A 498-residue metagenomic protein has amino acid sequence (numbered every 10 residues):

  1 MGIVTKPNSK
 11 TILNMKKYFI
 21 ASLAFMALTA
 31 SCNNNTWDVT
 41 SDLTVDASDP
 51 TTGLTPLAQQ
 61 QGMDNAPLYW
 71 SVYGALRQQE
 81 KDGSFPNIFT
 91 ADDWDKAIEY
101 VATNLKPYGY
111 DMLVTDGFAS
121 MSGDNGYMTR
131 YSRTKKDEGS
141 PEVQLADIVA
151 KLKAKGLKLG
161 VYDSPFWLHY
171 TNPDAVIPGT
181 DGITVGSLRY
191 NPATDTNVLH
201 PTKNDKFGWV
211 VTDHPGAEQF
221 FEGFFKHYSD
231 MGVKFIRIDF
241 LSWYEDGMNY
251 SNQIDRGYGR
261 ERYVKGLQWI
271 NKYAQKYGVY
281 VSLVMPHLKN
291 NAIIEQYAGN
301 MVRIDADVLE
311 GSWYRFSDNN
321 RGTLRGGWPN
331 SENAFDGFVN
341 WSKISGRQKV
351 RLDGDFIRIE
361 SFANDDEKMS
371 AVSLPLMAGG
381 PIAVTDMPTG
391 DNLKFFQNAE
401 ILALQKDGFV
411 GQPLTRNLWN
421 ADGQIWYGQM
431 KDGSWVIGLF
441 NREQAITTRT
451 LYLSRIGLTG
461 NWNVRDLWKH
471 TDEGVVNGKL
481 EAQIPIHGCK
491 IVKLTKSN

Functional and structural regions predicted by a protein language model:
T11, A30-P56: Bacterial Sec-dependent N-terminal signal peptides
G62-S71, Q268-H470, K479-K496: Active-site-proximal substrate-binding groove within the catalytic cores of carbohydrate-active enzymes
M63-L68, K106-M112, K153-G160, M231-I236 (+2 more regions): Loop/turn elements at helix/coil->beta-strand transitions in domains of secreted/extracellular proteins
L68-D92, D124-E142, K203-Q219, S242-E261: The substrate-binding groove and active-site-proximal loops of carbohydrate-active enzymes, especially glycoside
A75-L76, T115-T134, D163-P192, L241-W243: Aromatic-lined carbohydrate-binding surfaces of glycoside hydrolases
D93-M121, Y228-K234: Catalytic domains of carbohydrate-active enzymes, especially glycoside hydrolases
M121-V161, G259, I270-Y273: Aromatic-lined substrate-binding rim segments of carbohydrate-active enzymes
P165-M231: Active-site-adjacent "subsite" loops/lids of carbohydrate-active enzymes
